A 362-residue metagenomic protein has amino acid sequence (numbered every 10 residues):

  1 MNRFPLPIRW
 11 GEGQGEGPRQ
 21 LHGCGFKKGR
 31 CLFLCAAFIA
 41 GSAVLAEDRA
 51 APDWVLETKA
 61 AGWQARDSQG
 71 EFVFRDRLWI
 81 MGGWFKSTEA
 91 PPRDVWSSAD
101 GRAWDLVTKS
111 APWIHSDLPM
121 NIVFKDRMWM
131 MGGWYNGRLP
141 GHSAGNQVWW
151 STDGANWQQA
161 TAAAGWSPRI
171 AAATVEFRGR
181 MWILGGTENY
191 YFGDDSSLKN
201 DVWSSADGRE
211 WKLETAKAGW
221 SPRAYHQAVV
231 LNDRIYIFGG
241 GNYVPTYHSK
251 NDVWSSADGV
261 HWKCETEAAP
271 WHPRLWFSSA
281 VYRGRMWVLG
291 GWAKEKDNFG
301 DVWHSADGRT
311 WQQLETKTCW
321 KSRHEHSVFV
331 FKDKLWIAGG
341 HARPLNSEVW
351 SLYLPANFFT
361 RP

Functional and structural regions predicted by a protein language model:
L6-I8: Extended, low-polarity transmembrane helix blocks
G11-E12, G29: Glycine-biased, low-complexity coil/linker segments
E12, A40-A50: Bacterial Sec-dependent signal peptides at the C-terminal "C-region" and cleavage site
Q14, Q20-H22: Low-complexity, intrinsically disordered or signal/transmembrane-proximal segments
H22-F33: Bacterial N-terminal signal peptides that target proteins for export
C31-S42: Bacterial N-terminal signal peptides
E47-P362: Kelch-like beta-propeller repeat domains
